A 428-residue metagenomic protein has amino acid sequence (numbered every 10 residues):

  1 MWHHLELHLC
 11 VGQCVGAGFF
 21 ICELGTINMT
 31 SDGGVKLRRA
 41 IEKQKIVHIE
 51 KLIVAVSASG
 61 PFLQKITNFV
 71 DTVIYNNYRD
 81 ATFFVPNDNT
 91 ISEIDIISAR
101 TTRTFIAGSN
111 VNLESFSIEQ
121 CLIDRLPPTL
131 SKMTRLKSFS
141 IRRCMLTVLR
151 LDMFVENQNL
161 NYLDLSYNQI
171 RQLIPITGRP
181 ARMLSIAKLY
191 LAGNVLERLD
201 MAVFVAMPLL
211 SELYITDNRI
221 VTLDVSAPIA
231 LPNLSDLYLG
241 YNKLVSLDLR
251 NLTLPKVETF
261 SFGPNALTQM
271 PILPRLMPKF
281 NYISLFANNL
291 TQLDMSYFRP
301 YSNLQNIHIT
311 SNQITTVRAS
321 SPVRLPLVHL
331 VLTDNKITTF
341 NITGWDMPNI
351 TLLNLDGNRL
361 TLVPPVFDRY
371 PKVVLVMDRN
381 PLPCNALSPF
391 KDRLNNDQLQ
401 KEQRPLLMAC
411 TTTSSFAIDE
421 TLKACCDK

Functional and structural regions predicted by a protein language model:
M1-K428: Extracellular leucine-rich repeat
